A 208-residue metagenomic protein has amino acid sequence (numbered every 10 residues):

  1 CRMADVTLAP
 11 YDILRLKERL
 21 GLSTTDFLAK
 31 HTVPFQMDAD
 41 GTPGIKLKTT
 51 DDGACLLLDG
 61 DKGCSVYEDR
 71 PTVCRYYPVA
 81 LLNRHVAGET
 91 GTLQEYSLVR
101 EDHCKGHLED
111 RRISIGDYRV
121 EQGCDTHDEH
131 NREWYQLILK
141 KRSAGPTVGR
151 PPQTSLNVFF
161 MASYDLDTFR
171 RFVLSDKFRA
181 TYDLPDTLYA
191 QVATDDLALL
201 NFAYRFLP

Functional and structural regions predicted by a protein language model:
M3-A54, L58-P208: Short loop/turn segments that flank or connect secondary-structure elements
